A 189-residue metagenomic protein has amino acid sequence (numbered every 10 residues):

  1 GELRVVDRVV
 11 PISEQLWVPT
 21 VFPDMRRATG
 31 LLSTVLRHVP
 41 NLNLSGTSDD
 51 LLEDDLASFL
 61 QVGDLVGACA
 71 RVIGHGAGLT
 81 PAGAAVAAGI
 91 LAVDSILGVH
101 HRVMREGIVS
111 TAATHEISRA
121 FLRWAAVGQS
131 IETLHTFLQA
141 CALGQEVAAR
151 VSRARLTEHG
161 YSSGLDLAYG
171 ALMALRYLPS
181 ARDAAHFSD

Functional and structural regions predicted by a protein language model:
G1-V66, G78-G83, I96, A120 (+1 more regions): Phosphate/adenylate-binding glycine loop and adjacent helical scaffold
L51-D189: An internal, amphipathic alpha-helical element
